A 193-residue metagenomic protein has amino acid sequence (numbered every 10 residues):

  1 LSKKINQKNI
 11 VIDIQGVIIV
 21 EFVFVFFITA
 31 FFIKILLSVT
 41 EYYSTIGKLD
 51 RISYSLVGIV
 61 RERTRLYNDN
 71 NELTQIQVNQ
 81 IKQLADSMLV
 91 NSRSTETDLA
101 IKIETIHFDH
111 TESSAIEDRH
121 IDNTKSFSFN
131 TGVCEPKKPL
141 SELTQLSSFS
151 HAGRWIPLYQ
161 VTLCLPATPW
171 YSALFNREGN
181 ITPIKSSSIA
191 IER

Functional and structural regions predicted by a protein language model:
S2-A85: Alpha-helical assembly-interface signal, strongest on the long, hydrophobic N-terminal helix that forms
Y54, E62-R193: Short, conserved structural patches
